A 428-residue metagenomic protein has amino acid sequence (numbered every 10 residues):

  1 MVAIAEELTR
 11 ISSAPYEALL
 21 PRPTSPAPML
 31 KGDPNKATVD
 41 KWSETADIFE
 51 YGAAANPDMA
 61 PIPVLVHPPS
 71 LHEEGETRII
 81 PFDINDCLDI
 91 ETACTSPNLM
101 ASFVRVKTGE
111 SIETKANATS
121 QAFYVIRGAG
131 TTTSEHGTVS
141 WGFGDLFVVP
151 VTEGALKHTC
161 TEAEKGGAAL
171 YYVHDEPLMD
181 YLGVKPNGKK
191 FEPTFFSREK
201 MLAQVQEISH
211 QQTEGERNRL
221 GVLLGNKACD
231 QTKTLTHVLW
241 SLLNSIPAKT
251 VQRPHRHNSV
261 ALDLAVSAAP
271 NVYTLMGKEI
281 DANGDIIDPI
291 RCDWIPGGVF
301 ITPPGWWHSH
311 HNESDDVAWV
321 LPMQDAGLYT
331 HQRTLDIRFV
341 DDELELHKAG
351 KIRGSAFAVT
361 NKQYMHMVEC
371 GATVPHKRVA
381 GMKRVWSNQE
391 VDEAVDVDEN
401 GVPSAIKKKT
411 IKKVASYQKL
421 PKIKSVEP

Functional and structural regions predicted by a protein language model:
M1-L8, A380-E390, A394-P428: Universal eukaryotic N-terminal targeting presequences
V2-S96, D180-L243, K348-V391, D396: A short, N-terminal "cap"/entry segment at the start of jelly-roll beta-barrel domains of the cupin/DSBH fold
I80-I90, M100-N117, L242-N258: Conserved short histidine dyad/triad with adjacent acidic residue
K107-F143, A265-P296: A short beta-strand-loop-beta hairpin characteristic of the jelly-roll/cupin
S140-E164, V173-D175, C292-S314, M323-D325: Conserved metal-binding segment of the jelly-roll/cupin
E164-V184, L262-A265, D315-L335: A short hydrophobic beta-strand segment most commonly corresponding to one strand of the jelly-roll/cupin
K200-G225, T234-T236, D263, S267-F300: Double-stranded beta-helix
N244, H255, V317-A318, D325-R353: Non-heme Fe(II)/2-oxoglutarate
